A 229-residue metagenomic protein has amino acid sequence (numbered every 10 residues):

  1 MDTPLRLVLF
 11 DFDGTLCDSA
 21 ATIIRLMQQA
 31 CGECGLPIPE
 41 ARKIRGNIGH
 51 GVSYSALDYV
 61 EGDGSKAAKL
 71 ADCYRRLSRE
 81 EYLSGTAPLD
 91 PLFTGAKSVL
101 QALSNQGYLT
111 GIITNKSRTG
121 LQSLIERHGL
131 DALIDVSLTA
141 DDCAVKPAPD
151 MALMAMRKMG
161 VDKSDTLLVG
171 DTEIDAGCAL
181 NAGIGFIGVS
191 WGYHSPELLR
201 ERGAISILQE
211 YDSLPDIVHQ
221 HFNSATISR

Functional and structural regions predicted by a protein language model:
M1-V8, S104, S117-R118, Q122-R229: Asp-based, Mg2+/Mn2+-dependent phosphohydrolase catalytic module
D2-S98, S104-Q106, D131: N-terminal helical cap/lid subdomain that shapes the substrate entry/recognition surface in HAD-like hydrolases
T15, T114-K116: Conserved phosphate-coupling serine/threonine residues in phosphotransfer and NTP-handling enzymes
A21, I38, G46, A68 (+6 more regions): Non-catalytic, surface-exposed connector residues within folded enzymatic/regulatory domains
G95-V99, M151-M154: Well-ordered alpha-helical segments embedded in enzymatic catalytic cores
